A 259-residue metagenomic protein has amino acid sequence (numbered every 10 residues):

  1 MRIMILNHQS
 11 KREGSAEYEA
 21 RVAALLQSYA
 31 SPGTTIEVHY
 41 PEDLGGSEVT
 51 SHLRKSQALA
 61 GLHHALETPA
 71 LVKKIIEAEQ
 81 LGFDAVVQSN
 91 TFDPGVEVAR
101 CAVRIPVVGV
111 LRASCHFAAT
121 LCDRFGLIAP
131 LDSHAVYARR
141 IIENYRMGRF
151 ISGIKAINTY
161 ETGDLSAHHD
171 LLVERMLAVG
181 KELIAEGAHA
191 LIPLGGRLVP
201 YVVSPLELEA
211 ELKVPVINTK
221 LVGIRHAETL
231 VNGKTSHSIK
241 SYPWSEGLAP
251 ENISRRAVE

Functional and structural regions predicted by a protein language model:
M1-A65, P130-H168: N-terminal glycine-rich anion-binding loop in soluble enzyme alpha/beta folds
L6-E13, S28-S56, G61, A185-A188 (+1 more regions): C-terminal alpha-helical cap/extension of soluble enzyme domains
Q9-E13, Q88-G95, P130-H134, L194-P200: Gly/Ser/Thr-rich loops at beta-strand to alpha-helix junctions that form or flank small-molecule/cofactor-binding
Q57-E77, L171-A178: Glycine-rich, highly charged phosphate/nucleotide-binding loops
Q80-N90, G187-G196: Periplasmic-binding protein-like
V98-L121, L206-A227: Short, acidic/small-residue loops that bind anionic groups at enzyme active sites
A119-A156, L171, E228-E259: Short, glycine-/small-residue-rich phosphate/pyrophosphate-handling segment
I142-G196, V202-V203: Active-site rim beta-loop-alpha module in soluble metabolic enzymes
